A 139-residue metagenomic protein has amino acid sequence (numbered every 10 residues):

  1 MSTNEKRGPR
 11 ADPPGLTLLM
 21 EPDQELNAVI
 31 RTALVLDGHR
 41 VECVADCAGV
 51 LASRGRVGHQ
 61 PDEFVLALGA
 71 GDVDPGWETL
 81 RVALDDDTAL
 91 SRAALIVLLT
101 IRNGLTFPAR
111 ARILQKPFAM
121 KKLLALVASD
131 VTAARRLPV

Functional and structural regions predicted by a protein language model:
M1-A33, D37, E42, G55-D62 (+3 more regions): Non-catalytic signal-transmission and effector/linker regions of two-component phosphorelay proteins
C47, L51, H59-R92: Conserved phosphotransfer microenvironments
D74, L105-T106: Glycine/Thr-rich phosphate-binding loops of Rossmann-like dinucleotide-binding domains
V97-T100: Hydrophobic/aromatic residues positioned on beta-strands within the core alpha/beta folds
A109: Acidic, glycine-centered active-site loop in nucleotide-sugar glycosyltransferases
K116: A Lys-centered signature of the CheY-like receiver
